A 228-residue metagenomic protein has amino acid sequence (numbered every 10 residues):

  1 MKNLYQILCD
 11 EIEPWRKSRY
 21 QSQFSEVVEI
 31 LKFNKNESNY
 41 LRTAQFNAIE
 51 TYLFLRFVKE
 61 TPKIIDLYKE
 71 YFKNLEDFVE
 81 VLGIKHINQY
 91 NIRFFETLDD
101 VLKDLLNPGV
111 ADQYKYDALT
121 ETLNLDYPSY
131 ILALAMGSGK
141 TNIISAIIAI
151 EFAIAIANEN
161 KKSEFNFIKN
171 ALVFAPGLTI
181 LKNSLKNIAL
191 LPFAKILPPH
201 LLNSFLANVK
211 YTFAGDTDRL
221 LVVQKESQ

Functional and structural regions predicted by a protein language model:
M1-Q228: RecA-like P-loop NTPase motor core of helicase/translocase proteins
